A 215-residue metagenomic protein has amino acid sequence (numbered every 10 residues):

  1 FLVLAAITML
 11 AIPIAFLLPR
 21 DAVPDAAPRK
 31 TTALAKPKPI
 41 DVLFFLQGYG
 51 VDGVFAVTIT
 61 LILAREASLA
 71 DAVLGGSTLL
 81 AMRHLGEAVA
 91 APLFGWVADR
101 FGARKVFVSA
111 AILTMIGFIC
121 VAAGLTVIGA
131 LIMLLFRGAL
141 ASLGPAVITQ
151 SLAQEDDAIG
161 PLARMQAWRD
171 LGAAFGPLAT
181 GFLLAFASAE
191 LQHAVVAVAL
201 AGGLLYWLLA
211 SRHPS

Functional and structural regions predicted by a protein language model:
F1-A6, F182-A199: A membrane-interface helix-boundary motif in multi-pass transporters
A5-P24, Y206-S211: C-terminal membrane-cytosol helix-exit motif in multi-pass small-molecule transporters
K36-F55, L131, L135: Pair of pore-lining "gating" transmembrane helices in MFS-fold secondary transporters
V57-G75: Short amphipathic helix-loop junctions that connect adjacent transmembrane helices in Major Facilitator Superfamily/SLC
H84-P92, A173-A174: Residue-level signature of mid-helix packing/kink "hotspots" within the transmembrane helices of 12-pass Major
V89-G102, L184: Helix-to-loop junctions at the C-terminal end of transmembrane segments in multipass secondary transporters
K105-C120: Structural signature of the two symmetry-related core transmembrane helices
L140-E155: Intracellular juxtamembrane helix-capping segments at the cytosolic ends of symmetry-related transmembrane helices
